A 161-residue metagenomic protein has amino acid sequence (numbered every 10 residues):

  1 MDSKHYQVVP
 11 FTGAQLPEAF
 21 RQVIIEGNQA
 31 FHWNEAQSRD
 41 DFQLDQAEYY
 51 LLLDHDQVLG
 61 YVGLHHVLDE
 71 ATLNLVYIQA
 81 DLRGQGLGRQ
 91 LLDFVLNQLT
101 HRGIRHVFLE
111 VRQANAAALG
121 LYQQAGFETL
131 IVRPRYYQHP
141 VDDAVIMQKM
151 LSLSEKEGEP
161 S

Functional and structural regions predicted by a protein language model:
S3-Y6, P10-D81, L92-F94, Q98 (+2 more regions): Acetyl-CoA-dependent GNAT
S38, A118, R133: Acidic, amphipathic alpha-helical patches
L68, Q113-N115, R133, L151: Short, flexible active-site-adjacent loop segments at beta-strand->alpha-helix junctions, enriched in small/polar
Q79-D93, R102, H106, R112-G120 (+2 more regions): Conserved glycine-rich acetyl-CoA-binding loop
L82-Q85, R89, P134-Y136, D143-V145 (+1 more regions): Acyl-donor (CoA/ACP) binding surface of acyl/acetyltransferases
E110, Q123, E128-V145: Conserved catalytic-core motifs of GNAT/GCN5-like acyltransferases
